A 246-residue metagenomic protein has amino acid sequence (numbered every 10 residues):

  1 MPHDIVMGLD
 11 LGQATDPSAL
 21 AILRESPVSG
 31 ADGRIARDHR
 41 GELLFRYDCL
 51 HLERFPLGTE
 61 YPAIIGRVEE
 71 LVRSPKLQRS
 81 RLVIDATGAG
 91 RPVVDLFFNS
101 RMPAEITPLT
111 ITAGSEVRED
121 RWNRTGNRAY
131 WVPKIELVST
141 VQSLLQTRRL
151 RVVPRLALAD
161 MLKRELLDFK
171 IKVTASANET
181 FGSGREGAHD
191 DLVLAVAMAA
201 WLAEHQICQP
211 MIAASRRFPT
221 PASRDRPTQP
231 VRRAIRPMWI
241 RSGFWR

Functional and structural regions predicted by a protein language model:
M1-S18, S29, D38: A contiguous, basic/glycine-rich beta-loop/short-helix subdomain that forms a polymer-engagement track
V6-D10, A19-I22, V83, L194: Structured core elements
A14-V28, A195-M198: Acidic, metal-ligating active-site segments
S29-A175, D225-R246: Mg2+-dependent endonuclease catalytic cores in nucleic-acid-processing enzymes, primarily RNase H-like
W131-V132, G184-L192: Structural motif
S139, S143, L194-E204: Short, hydrophobic/amphipathic alpha-helical patches that form generic packing surfaces within helical domains
T174-G187: Short, solvent-exposed helix-loop connector elements
D190, A200-R246: Acidic two-metal-ion nuclease catalytic site recognized across multiple nuclease folds, prominently DnaQ/RNase D-T
